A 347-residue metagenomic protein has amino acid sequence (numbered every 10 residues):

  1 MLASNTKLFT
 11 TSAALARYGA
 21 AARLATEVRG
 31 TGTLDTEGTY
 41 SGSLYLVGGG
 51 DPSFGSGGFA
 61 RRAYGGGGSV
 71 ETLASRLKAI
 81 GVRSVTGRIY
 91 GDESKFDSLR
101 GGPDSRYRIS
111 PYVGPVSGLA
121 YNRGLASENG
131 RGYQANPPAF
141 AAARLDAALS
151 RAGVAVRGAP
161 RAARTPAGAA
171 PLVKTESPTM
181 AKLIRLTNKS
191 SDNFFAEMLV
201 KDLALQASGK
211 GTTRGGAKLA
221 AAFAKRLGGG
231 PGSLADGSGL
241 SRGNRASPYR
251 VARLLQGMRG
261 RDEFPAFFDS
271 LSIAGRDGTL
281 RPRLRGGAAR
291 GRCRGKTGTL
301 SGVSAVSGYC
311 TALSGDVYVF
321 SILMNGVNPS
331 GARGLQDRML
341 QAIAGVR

Functional and structural regions predicted by a protein language model:
M1-N136, A152-R185, K189-F195, L205: Active-site-adjacent loops and short helices of periplasmic peptidoglycan-processing enzymes
F9-S12, E71, A143, K218 (+1 more regions): Residue-level marker for well-ordered alpha-helical positions
A13, S75, A147, A222 (+1 more regions): Surface-exposed charge patches
L15-G19, D146, S150, R259 (+1 more regions): Short amphipathic alpha-helical signal-transduction/dimerization elements
L24, A143, A305-V306: Residue-level marker for the onset of beta-strands and adjacent loop->beta junctions in well-ordered domains
V70, P138, A142, P329-D337: Short, charged, low-complexity patches
P115, L125-A266: A small/polar active-site loop signature that marks catalytic segments
V200, A204-R347: Small-residue-rich helix-loop
